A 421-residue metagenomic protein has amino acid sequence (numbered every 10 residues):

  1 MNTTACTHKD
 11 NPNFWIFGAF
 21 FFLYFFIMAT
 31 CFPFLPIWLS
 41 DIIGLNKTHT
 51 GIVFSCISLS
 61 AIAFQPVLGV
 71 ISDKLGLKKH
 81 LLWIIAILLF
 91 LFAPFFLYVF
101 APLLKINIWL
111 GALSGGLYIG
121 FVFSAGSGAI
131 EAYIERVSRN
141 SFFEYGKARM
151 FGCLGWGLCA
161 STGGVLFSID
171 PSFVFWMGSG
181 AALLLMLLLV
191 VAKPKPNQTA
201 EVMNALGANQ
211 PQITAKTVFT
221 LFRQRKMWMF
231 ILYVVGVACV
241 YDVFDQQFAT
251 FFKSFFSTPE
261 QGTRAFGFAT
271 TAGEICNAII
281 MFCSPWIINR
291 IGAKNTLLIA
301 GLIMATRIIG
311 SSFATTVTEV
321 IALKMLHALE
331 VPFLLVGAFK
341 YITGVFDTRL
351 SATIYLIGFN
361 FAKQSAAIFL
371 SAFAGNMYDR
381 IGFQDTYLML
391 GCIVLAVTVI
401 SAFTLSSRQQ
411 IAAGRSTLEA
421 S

Functional and structural regions predicted by a protein language model:
N2-N11, K193-I231, S257-T258, S421: Juxtamembrane intracellular "pre-TM" segments in multi-pass secondary transporters
C6-S58, M227-V234, A238-F256: Helix-loop boundary and gating motifs at the non-cytosolic
W15, L45-C56, F143-A148, W176 (+1 more regions): Loop-to-transmembrane helix entry
A63-L77, F167, I279-A293, Y378-D379: Helix-to-loop junctions at the C-terminal end of transmembrane segments in multipass secondary transporters
K78, V165-A182, N376-V394: A membrane-interface helix-boundary motif in multi-pass transporters
H80-F95, N295-G310: Structural signature of the two symmetry-related core transmembrane helices
G115-G152: Cytoplasmic helix-loop-helix junction between adjacent transmembrane helices in 12-TM secondary transporters
R349-R380: A late C-terminal transmembrane helix in Major Facilitator Superfamily
